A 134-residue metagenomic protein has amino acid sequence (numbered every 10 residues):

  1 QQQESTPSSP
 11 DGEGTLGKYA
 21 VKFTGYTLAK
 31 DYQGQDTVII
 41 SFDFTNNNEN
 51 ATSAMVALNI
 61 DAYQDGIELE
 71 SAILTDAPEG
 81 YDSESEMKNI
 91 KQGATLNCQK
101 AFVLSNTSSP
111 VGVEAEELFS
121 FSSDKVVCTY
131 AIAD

Functional and structural regions predicted by a protein language model:
Q1, E86, F119-F121: Glycine- and small hydrophobic-rich membrane-insertion segments that are intrinsically disordered in solution
Q1-L16, L28-D31: N-terminal Sec-dependent export signals
T15-T24, D36-I40, V56-L58, L96-C98 (+1 more regions): Envelope-exposed proteins and targeting segments
G17, K22-T24, A29, M55 (+5 more regions): A structural detector for beta-sheet-dominated domains
G25-I39, N50-T52, N89-K91: Short, solvent-exposed beta-strand/turn "edge" segments of beta-rich domains on protein surfaces
S41-T45, A101: Short edge beta-strand/loop segments characteristic of extracellular beta-sandwich folds
T45-L96, A131-A133: The feature marks short-to-medium sequence segments in extracytoplasmic or secretory-pathway proteins
L96-T129: Short, surface-exposed ligand- or partner-binding patches at beta-edge/loop junctions that are enriched in aromatics
